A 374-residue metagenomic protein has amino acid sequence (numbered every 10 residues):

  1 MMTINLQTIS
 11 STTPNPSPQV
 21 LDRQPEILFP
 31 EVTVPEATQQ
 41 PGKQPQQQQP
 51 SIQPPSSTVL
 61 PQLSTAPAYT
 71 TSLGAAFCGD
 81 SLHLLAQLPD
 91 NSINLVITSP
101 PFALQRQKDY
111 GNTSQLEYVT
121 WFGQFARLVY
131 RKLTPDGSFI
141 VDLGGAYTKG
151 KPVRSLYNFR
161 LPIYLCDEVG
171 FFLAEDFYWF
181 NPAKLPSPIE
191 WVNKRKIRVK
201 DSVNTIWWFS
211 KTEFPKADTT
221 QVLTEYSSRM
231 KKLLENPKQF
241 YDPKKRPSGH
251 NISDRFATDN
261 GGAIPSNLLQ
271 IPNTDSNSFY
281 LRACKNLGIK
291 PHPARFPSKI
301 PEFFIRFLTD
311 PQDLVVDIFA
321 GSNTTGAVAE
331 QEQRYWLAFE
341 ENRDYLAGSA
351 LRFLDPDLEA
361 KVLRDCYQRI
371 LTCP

Functional and structural regions predicted by a protein language model:
M2-Q44, Q49-G348: Core catalytic lobe of class I
T65-L84, L354-P374: S-adenosyl-L-methionine
